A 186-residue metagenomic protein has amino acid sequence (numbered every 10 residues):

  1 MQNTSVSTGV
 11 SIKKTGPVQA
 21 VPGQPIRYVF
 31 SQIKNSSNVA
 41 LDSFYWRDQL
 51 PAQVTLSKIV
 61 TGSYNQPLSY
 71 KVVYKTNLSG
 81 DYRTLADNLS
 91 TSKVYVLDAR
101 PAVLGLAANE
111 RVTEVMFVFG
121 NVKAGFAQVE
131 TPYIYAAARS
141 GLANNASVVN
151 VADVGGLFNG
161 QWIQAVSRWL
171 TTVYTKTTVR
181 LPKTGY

Functional and structural regions predicted by a protein language model:
M1, F30, Y95-V148: Low-complexity, intrinsically disordered segments enriched in Ser/Thr together with acidic residues
M1-S11, A136-Y186: Extracellular/luminal low-complexity Ser/Thr/Pro-rich, glycosylation-prone repeat/linker regions
S7-G9, G23-R27, L41-S43, V112 (+2 more regions): A general secondary-structure signal for short beta-strands and their flanking turns/coil in non-transmembrane regions
S11-P17: Short, compositionally biased P/S/T/A/G/V-rich stretches that sit at domain boundaries
G16, Q32-K34, A136, V154: Hydrophobic beta-strand positions in extracellular immunoglobulin-like domains
V18-L50: Short beta-strand elements of extracellular/lumenal beta-sandwich folds
Y45, Q49-E114: A surface/secretory-pathway sequence property marking extracellular, secreted, or lumenal proteins enriched
